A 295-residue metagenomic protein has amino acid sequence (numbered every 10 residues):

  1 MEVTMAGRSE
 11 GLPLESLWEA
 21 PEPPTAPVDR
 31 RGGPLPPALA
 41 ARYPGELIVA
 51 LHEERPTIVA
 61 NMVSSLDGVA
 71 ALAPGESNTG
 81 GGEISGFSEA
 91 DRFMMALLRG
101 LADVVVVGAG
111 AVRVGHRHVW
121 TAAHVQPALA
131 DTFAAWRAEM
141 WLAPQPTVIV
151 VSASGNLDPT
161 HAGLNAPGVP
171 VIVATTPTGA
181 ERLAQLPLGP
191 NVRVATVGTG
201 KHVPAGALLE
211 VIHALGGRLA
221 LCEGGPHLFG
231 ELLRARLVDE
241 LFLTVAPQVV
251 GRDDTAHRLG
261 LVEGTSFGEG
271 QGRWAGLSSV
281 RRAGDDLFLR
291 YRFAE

Functional and structural regions predicted by a protein language model:
M1-E295: Enzymes that bind and transform nitrogen-containing heteroaromatic metabolites
